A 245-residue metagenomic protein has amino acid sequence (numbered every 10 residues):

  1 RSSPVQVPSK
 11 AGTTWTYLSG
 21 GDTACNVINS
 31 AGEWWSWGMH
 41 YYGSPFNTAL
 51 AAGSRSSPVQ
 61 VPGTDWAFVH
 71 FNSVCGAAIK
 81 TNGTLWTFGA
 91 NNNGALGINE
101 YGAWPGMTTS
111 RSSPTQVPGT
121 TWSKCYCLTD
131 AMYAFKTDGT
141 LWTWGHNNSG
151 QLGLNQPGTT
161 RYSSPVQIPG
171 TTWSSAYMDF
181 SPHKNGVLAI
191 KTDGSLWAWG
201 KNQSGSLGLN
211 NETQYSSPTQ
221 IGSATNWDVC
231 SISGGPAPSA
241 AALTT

Functional and structural regions predicted by a protein language model:
R1-T245: Eukaryote-biased RCC1-like beta-propeller repeat architecture
